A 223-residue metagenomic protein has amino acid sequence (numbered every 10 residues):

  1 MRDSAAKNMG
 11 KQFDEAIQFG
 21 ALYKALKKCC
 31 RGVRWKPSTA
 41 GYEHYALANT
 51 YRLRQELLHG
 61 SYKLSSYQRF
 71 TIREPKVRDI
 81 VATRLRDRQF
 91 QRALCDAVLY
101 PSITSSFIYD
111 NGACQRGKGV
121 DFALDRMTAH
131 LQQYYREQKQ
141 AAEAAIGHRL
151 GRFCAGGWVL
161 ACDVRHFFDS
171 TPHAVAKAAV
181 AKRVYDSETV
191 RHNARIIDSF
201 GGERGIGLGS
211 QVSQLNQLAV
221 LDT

Functional and structural regions predicted by a protein language model:
M1, A16-G32, L64-R69, C95-I103 (+1 more regions): Short, compositionally biased low-complexity segments
M1-R52: Non-catalytic, polymerase-adjacent accessory regions of viral genome-replication enzymes
G20-Y23, L47, Y51, D87-R92 (+7 more regions): Non-catalytic, well-ordered alpha-helical scaffold segments
L47-V77: Active-site-flanking structural segment that lines cofactor/substrate pockets
E56, H130-T223: Conserved polymerase palm-domain catalytic core
V77-I108, F168, G202-T223: Conserved pre-motif C helix in the palm subdomain of viral-like polymerases
G112-L124: Long, hydrophobic, well-ordered secondary-structure blocks that form the structural core and pocket-lining surfaces
